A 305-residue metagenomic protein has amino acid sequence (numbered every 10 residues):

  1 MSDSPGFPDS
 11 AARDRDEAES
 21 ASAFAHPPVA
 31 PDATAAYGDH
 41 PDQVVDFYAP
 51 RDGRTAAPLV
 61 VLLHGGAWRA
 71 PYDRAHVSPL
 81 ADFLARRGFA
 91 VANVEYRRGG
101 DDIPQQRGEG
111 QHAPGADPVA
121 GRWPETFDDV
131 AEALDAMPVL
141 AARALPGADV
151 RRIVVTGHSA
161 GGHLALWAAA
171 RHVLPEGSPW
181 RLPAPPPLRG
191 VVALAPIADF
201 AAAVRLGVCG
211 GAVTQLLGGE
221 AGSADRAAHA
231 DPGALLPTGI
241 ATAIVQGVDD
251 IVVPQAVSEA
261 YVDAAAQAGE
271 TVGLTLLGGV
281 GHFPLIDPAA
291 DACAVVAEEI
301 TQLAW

Functional and structural regions predicted by a protein language model:
D3-T55: N-terminal cap/lid segment of alpha/beta-hydrolase-fold proteins
F24, A30, A201-A234: Mobile cap/lid helix-loop segments that gate and shape the active-site cleft of serine hydrolases
R51-T55, V60-F83: Short, surface-exposed "cap/lid" segments of acyl-processing enzymes
P71-A81, A92-R152: Catalytic nucleophile-loop/oxyanion-hole region of alpha/beta-hydrolase and closely related hydrolase-like folds
A113-P114, V245, E259-W305: C-terminal catalytic histidine-bearing segment of alpha/beta-hydrolase fold enzymes
D135-L206: Primarily recognizes the serine-hydrolase "nucleophile elbow" in alpha/beta-hydrolase and SGNH/GDSL folds
T238, I244-Q246, D250: Short beta-strand/loop motif that positions the catalytic acidic residue of the alpha/beta-hydrolase fold
I251-A260: Conserved alpha/beta-hydrolase "acid-adjacent" motif
